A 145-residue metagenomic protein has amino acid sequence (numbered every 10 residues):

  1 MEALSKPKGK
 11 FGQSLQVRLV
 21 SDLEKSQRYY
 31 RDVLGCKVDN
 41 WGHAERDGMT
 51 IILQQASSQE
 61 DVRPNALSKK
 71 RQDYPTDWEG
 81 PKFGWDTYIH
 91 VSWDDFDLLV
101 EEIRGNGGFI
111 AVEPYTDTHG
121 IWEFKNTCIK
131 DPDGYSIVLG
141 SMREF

Functional and structural regions predicted by a protein language model:
M1-L15, L34-S92, L98-K130, S141-F145: Vicinal oxygen chelate
V17-L19: A conserved hydrophobic helix/loop-capping motif in glycosyltransferases and polysaccharide synthases
S26-R31, I103, G134: Conserved active-site tyrosine of GNAT-family acetyltransferases
D131-I137: Short, glycine-anchored, charge-dense loop/turn motifs used at functional sites
